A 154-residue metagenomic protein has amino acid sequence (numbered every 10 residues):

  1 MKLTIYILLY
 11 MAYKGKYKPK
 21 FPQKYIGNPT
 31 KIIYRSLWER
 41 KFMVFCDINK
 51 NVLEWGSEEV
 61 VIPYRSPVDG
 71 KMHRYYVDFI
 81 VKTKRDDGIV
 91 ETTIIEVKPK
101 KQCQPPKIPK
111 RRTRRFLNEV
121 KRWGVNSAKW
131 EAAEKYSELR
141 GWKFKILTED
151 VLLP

Functional and structural regions predicted by a protein language model:
K2-P154: Electrostatic, structured charged patches in enzyme active sites and in nucleic-acid/phosphate-binding
